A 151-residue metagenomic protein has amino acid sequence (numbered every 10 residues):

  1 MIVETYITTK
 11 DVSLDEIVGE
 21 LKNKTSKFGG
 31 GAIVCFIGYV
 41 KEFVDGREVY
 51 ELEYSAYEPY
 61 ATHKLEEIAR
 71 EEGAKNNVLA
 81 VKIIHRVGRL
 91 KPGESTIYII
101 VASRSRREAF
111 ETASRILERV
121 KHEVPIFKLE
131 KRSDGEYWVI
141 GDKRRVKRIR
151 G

Functional and structural regions predicted by a protein language model:
M1-S95, E111-S114, E118-G151: N-terminal, polar/charged subdomain of small-to-medium soluble alpha/beta proteins
I100-A102: Short hydrophobic/aromatic beta-strand micro-patches that form the beta-sheet surface supporting nucleotide- or nucleic
R104-R106: Helix N-cap motif at beta-to-alpha junctions
